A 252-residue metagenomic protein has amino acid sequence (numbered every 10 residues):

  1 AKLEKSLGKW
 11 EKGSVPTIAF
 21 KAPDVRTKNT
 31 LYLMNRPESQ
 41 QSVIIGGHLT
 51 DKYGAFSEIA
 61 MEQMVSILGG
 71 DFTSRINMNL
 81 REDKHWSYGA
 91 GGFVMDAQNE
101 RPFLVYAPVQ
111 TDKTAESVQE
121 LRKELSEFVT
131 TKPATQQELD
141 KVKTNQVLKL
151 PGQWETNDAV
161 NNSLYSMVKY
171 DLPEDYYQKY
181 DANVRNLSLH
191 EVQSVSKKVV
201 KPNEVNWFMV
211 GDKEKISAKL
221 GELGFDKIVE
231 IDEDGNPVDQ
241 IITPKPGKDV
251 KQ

Functional and structural regions predicted by a protein language model:
A1-K52, M209-V250: An aromatic/glycine/proline-enriched structural segment found at the starts of mature extracellular/organellar domains
V15-A19, I59, A134: Short, charged, low-hydrophobicity "junction" segments
Q40-K52, M61, V65, N77-T130 (+5 more regions): M16 family metallopeptidases and their MPP-like homologs
F56-Q63, L68, R81, V200-P202 (+2 more regions): PPIase-associated folding chaperone regions across multiple families
S74: Conserved active-site loop region of the serine DD-peptidase/beta-lactamase
